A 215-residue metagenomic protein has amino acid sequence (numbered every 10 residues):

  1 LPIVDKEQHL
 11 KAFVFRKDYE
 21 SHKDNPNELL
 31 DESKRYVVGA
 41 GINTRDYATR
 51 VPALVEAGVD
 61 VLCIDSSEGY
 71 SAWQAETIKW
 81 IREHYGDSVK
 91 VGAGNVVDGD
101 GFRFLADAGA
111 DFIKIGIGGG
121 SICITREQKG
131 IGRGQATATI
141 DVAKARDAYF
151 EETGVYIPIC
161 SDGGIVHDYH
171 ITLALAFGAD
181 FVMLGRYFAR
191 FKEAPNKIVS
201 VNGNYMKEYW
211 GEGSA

Functional and structural regions predicted by a protein language model:
L1-H9, D18-E20, D46-P52, V59-V61 (+1 more regions): Helix-loop-beta junctions that constitute the ligand-sensing/allosteric loops of cytosolic regulatory sensor domains
L1-I3, A12, Y36-I42, L62-I64 (+4 more regions): Hydrophobic faces of well-ordered beta-strands that scaffold small-molecule active sites in alpha/beta enzyme cores
H9-L29, D46-R50, S66-V91, V96-A106 (+2 more regions): Active-site-adjacent beta->alpha loops and helix N-cap segments on the catalytic face of soluble alpha/beta enzymes
D24-P26, R35, V59-C63, H84-G86 (+4 more regions): Short, surface-exposed linear patches
L29-G39, L54-C63, G118-E127: Gly-rich Lys/Arg/Thr-decorated short loops/hinges at beta-loop-alpha junctions or inter-strand turns that position
D31-A40, I81-V97, F112, R146-D162: Short beta-strand/loop segments at the ligand-binding rim of alpha/beta enzyme cores
T49-A57, V91, V96-I115, I165-D180: Catalytic cores of alpha/beta
G86, A108, G130-S161, V166-A215: Alpha/beta catalytic cores of nucleotide-metabolism and tRNA/nucleoside-modifying enzymes
